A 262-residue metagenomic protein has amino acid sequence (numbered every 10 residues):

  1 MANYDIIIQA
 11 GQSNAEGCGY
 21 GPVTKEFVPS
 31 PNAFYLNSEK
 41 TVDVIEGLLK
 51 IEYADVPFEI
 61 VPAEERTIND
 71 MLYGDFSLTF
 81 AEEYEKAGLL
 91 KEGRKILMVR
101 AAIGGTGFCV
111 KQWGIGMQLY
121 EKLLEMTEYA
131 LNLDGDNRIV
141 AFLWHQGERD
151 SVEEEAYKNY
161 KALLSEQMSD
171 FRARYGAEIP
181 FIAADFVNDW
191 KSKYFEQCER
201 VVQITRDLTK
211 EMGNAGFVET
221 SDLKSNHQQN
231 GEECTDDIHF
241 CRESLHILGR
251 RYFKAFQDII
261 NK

Functional and structural regions predicted by a protein language model:
M1-K262: Cell-envelope and extracellular/periplasmic
